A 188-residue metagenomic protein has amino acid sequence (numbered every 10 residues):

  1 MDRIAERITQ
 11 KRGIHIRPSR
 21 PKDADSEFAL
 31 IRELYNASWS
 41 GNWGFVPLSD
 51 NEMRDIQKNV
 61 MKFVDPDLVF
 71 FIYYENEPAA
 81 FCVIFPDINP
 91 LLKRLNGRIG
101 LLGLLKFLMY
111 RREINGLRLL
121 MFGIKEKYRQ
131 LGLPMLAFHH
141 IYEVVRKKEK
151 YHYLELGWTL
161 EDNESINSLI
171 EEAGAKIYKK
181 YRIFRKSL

Functional and structural regions predicted by a protein language model:
M1-D25: Conserved N-terminal entry element of GNAT/NAT acetyltransferase domains
R17-I124: A conserved beta-strand-loop-helix scaffold within acyl/acetyltransferase catalytic domains
F63, Y73-E77, R111, V144-H152 (+1 more regions): Secondary-structure transition/capping motifs at alpha-helix termini and the adjoining loop/turn into the next element
G116-I124, R129-E143, E172: Conserved acetyl-CoA-binding loop-helix of GNAT-fold acetyltransferases
G116-L117, V145-L160: Conserved GNAT acetyl-CoA-binding A-motif
I124-R129, E155-I166: Conserved beta-strand-loop-alpha-helix junction that forms the acyl-donor binding cleft
Q130-H139, V144-H152, I166-N167, K179-R182: Long, C-terminal catalytic modules of enzymes
G174-S187: Conserved catalytic-core motifs of GNAT/GCN5-like acyltransferases
